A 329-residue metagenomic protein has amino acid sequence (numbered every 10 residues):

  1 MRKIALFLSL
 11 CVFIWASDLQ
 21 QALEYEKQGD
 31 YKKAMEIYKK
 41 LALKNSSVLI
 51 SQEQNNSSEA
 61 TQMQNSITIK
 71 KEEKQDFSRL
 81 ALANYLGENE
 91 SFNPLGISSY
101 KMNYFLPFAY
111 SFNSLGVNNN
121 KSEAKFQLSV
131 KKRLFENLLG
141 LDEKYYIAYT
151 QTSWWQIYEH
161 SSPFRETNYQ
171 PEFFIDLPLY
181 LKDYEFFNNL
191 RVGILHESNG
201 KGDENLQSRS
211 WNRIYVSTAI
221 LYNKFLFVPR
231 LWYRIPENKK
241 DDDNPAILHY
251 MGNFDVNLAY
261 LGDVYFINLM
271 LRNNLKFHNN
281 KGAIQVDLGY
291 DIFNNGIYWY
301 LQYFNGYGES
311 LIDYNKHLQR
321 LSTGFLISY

Functional and structural regions predicted by a protein language model:
M1-R79: Cleavable N-terminal export/targeting peptides
Y25, G96-V117, K121, F135-D263 (+4 more regions): Outer-membrane pore/translocation modules
Y38, A42, Y298-Y300, Y307-L311 (+1 more regions): A cross-kingdom marker for long, charged
Q52-S122: Basic/polar, acidic-poor N-terminal "presequence/leader" segments that form or can form short amphipathic helices
F126: Gly/Thr-rich phosphate-binding loop signature of adenosyl cofactor/nucleotide-binding cores
V130, L301: Conserved, mostly hydrophobic/aromatic
F266-I292, I297: Glycine/small-residue-rich hydrophobic helix-like segments
L318-Y329: Outer-membrane beta-barrel "beta-signal"
